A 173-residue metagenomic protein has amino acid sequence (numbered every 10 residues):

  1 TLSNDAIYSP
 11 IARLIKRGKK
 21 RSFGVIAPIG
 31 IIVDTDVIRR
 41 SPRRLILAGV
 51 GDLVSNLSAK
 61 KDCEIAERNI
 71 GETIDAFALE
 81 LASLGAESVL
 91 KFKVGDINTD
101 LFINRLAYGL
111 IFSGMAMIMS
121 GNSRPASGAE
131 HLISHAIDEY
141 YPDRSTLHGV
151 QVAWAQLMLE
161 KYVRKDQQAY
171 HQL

Functional and structural regions predicted by a protein language model:
T1-G85: A glycine/threonine-rich phosphate-anchoring loop and its flanking beta-alpha core in nucleotide/phosphate-binding
F77-Q172: Active-site segments that bind and position negatively charged phosphate/pyrophosphate groups
